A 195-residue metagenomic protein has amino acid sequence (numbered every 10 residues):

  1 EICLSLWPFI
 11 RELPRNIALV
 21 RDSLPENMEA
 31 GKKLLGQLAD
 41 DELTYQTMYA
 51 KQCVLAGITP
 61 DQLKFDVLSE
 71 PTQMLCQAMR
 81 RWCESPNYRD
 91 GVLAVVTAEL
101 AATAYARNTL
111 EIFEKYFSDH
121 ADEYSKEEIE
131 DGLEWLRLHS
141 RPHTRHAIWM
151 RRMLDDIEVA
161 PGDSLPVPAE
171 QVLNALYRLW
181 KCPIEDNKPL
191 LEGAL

Functional and structural regions predicted by a protein language model:
E1-L195: Non-heme di-metal
